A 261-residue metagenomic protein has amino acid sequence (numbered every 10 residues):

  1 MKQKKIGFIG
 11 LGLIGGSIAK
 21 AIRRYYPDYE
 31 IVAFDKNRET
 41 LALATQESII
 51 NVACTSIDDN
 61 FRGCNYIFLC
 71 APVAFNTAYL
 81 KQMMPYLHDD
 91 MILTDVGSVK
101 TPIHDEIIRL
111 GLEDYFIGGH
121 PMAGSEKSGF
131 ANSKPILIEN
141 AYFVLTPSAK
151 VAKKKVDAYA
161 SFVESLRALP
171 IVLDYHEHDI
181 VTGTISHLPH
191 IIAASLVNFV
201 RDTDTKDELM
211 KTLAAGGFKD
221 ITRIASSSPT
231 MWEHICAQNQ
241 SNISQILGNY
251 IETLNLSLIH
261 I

Functional and structural regions predicted by a protein language model:
M1-R62, Y66: NAD(P)+-binding Rossmann beta1-loop-alpha1 motif at the extreme N-terminus of oxidoreductases
D58-L87, M91-I92: Rossmann-like NAD(P)-binding element
K81-A131: Rossmann-like NAD(P)(H) cofactor-binding subdomain of soluble oxidoreductases
P135-T222: Internal alpha-helical scaffold of NAD(P)-dependent oxidoreductase catalytic cores
D204-L254: C-terminal substrate-binding/catalytic lobe of Rossmann-fold NAD(P)-dependent oxidoreductases
I259-I261: Conserved small/polar residues in nucleotide/adenosyl-binding loops
